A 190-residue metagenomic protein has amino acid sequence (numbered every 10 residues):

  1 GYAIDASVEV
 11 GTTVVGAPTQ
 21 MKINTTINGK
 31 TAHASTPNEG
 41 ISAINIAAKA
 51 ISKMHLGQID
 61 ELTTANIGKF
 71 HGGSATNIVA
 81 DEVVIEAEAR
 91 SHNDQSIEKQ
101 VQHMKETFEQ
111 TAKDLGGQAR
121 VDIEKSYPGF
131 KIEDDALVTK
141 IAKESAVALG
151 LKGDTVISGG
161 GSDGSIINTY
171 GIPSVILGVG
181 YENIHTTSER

Functional and structural regions predicted by a protein language model:
A6-S7, G11, N24, K30 (+2 more regions): Metal-dependent amide/peptide-bond hydrolase catalytic core, centered on the "pita-bread" metallohydrolase fold
V15-K22: Short Pro/Gly-enriched coil loops immediately N-terminal to beta-strands
